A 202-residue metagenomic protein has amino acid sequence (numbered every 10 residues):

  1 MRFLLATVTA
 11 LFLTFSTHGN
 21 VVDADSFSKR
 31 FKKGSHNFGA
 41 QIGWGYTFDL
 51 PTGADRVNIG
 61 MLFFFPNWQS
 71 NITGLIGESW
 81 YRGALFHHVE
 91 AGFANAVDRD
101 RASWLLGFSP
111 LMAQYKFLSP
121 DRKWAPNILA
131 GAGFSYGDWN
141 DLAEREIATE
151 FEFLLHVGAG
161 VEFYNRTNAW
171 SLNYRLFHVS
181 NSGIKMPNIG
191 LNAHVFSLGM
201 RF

Functional and structural regions predicted by a protein language model:
M1-K32: Cleavable N-terminal export/targeting peptides
N20-S35, I72-L85, L118-A125, R166-A169: Short loop/turn motifs that connect adjacent beta-strands in outer-membrane beta-barrel proteins
G34-H36, N58-F64, A102-S109, W124 (+2 more regions): Residues that define the transmembrane beta-barrel architecture of outer-membrane proteins
H36-A40, G83-A91, W124-A132, W170-L172 (+1 more regions): Transmembrane beta-strands of outer-membrane beta-barrel proteins
I42-F48, S70, A91-V97, A132-D138 (+3 more regions): Transmembrane beta-strands of outer-membrane beta-barrel pores
G45-F63: Surface-exposed strand-loop-strand hairpins of Gram-negative outer-membrane beta-barrel proteins
P51-A54, V97-D100, L142-I147, N181-N188: Extracellular loop and loop/strand-boundary signature of outer-membrane beta-barrel proteins
F163, G190-F202: Outer-membrane beta-barrel "beta-signal"
